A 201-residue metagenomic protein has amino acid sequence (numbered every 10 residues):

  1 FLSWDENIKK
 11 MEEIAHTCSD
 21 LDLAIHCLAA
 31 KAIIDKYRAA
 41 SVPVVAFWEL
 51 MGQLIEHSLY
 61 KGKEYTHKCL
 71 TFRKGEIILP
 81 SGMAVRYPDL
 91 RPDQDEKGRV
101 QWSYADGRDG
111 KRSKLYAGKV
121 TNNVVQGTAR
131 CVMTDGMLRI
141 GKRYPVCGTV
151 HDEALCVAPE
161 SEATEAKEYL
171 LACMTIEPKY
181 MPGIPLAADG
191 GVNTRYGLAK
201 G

Functional and structural regions predicted by a protein language model:
F1-G201: Conserved catalytic core of nucleotide polymerization and phosphodiester-bond processing enzymes
